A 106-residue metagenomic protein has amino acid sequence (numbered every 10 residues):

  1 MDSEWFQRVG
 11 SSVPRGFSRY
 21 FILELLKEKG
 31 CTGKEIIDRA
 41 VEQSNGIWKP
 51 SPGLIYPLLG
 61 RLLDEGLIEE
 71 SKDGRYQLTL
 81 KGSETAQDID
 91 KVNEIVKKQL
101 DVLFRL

Functional and structural regions predicted by a protein language model:
M1-S11: Short, Lys/Arg-enriched N-terminal segment that forms or immediately precedes the first helix of a structured domain
R15-F17, L25-E35: Short capping segments at the starts of secondary-structure elements
Y20-E24, E84: Pre-recognition alpha-helix immediately N-terminal to the DNA-recognition helix within helix-turn-helix or winged-helix
E35-G46: DNA-recognition alpha helix
I55-L62: Basic amphipathic alpha-helical segments that dock to polyanions
L63-S71: A short, conserved structural fragment
G74-I89: Basic, amphipathic "hinge/linker" alpha-helix immediately C-terminal to the N-terminal HTH DNA-binding motif
Q87-L106: Amphipathic alpha-helical dimerization/coiled-coil segments that flank or bridge DNA-binding/regulatory modules
